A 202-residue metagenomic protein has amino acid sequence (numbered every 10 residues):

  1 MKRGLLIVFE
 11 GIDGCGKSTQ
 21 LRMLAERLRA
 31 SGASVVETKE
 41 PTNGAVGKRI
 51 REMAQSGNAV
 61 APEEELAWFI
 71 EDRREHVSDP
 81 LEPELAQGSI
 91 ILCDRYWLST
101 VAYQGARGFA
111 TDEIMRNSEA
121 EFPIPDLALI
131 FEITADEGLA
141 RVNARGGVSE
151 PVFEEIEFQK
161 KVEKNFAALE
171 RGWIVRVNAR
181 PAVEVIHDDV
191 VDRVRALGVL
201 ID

Functional and structural regions predicted by a protein language model:
F9: Hydrophobic anchor at the beta1->P-loop junction of P-loop NTPases
I12: P-loop (Walker A) phosphate-binding loop of NTP-binding proteins
K17: Conserved lysine of the Walker
Q20: Hydrophobic positions on the alpha1 helix immediately C-terminal to the Walker A/P-loop
A25, D136-D202: NTP-dependent small-molecule kinase module
A33-E121: ATP-dependent small-molecule kinase phosphotransfer cores that center on conserved nucleotide phosphate-binding segments
P41-A45, W97-L98, I133-L139, V183: Conserved nucleotide-binding/hydrolysis micro-motifs of P-loop NTPases
T100-K164: A glycine- and Lys/Arg-enriched "phosphate-lid" helix/loop adjacent to the NTP-binding pocket of small-molecule kinases
